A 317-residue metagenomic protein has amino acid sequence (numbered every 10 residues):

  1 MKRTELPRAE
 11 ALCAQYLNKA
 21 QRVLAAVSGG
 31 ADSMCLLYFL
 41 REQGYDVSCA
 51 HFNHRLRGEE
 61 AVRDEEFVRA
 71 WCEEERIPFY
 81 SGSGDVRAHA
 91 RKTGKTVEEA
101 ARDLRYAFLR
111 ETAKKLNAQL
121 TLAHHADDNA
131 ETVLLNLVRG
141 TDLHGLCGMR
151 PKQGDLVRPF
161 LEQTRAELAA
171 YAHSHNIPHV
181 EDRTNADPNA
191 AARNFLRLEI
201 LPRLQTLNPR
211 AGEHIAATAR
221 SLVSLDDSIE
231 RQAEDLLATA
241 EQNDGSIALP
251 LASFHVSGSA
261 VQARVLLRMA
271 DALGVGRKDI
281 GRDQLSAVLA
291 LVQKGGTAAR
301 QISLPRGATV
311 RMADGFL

Functional and structural regions predicted by a protein language model:
M1-P202: Core alpha/beta nucleotide-donor-binding catalytic domains of modification enzymes
K2-D32, S48-H54, G84-V86, L104 (+2 more regions): AMP-forming adenylation/ATP pyrophosphatase catalytic core
Q43, E75, L116, L207 (+3 more regions): Solvent-exposed amphipathic alpha-helical surface segments
H125-A287: Flexible helical/loop "lid" subdomain adjacent to adenine-nucleotide binding pockets
